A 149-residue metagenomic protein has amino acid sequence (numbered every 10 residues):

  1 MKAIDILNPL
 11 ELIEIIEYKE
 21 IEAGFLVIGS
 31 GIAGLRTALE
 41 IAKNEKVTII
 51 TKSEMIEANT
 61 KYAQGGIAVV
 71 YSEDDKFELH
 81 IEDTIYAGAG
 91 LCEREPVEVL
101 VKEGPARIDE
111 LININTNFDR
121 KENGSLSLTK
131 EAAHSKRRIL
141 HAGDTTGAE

Functional and structural regions predicted by a protein language model:
M1-F25, K43-N44: Extreme N-terminal leader/targeting segments of oxidoreductases
I4-I6, M55-E149: Conserved N-terminal/central alpha/beta ligand/cofactor-binding core
L12-E14, G34, K46-T48, E103-P105 (+1 more regions): Intrinsically disordered, low-complexity segments enriched in polar/charged residues with Gly/Pro, especially when
I15-K19, L35-L39, A68: A generic short-segment signal for beta-strand/edge and adjacent turn/coil regions
E17-I21, E40, I56-K61: Solvent-exposed alpha-helices and their adjacent loops that cap or buttress functional pockets in soluble metabolic
A23-I49: N-terminal Rossmann-like FAD-binding beta1-loop-alpha1 element of flavoenzymes
